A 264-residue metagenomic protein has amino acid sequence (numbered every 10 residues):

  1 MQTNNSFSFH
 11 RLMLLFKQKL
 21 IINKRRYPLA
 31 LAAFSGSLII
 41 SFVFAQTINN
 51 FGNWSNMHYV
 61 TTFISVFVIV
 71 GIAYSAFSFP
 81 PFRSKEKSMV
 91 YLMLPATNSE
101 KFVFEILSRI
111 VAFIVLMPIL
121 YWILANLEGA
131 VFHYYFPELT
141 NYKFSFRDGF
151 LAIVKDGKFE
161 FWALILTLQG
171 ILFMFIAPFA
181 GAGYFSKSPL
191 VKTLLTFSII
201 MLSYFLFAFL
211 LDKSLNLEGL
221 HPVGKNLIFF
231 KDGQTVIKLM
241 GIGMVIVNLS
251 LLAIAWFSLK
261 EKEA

Functional and structural regions predicted by a protein language model:
M1-S88, N98-A264: Hydrophobic alpha-helical transmembrane segments of membrane proteins
